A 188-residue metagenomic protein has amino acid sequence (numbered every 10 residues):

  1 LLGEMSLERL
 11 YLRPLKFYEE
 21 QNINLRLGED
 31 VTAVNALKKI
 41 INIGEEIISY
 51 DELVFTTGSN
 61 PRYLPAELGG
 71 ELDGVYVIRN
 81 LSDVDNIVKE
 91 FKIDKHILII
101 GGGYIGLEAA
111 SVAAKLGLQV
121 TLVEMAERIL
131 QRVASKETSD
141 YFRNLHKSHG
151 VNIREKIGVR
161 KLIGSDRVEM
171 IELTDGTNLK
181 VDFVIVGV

Functional and structural regions predicted by a protein language model:
L1, V88-K89, Q119-V123, T177-N178: A short alpha-helix capping/helix-coil boundary motif
G3, L10-Y11, I105-I163: Rossmann-like dinucleotide-binding cores of NAD(P)H-dependent redox enzymes
E4, S59, Y104-L107, V188: Gly/Ser/Thr-rich helix-start
M5, I78, I100, R132-V133: Residue-level marker of alpha-helix boundaries and capping positions
Y11-L98, K156, M170-V188: FAD-binding core/adjacent interface of flavoenzyme oxidoreductases
A66-E67, V133, D166: Short, well-ordered secondary-structure micro-motifs
N80, G102, M125: Cofactor-binding loop segments of dinucleotide-utilizing enzymes, especially the Rossmann-like FAD- and NAD(P)+-binding
